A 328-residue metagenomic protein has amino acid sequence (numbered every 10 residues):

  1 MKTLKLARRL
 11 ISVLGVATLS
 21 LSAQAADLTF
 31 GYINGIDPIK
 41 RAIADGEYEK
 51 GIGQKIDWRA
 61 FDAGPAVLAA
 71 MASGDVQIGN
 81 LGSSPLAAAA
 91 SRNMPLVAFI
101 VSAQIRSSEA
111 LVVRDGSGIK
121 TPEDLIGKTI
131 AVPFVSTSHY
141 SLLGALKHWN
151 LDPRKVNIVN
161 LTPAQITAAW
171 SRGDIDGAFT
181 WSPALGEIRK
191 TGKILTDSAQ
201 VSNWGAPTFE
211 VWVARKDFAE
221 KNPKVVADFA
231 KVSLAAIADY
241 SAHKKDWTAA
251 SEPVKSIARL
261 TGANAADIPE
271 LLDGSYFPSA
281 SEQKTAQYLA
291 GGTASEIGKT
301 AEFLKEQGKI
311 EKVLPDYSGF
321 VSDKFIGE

Functional and structural regions predicted by a protein language model:
M1-I11: Bacterial N-terminal signal peptides that target proteins for export
S12-V13, A23: Cleavable N-terminal signal peptides
L19-A25: Sec/Tat signal peptide C-region and signal peptidase I cleavage site
A26-D152, N157-N160, D176-F179, S198: Short, glycine-/small- and polar/acidic-enriched structural segments that line small-molecule recognition paths
L68, V76-N80, I166-I194, R215: Ligand-binding pocket segment of bilobal, Venus flytrap-like solute-binding proteins
A103-V113, I194-A219, A230, Y317-G327: Periplasmic-binding protein-like
E220-K309: Secondary-structure end/capping motifs
E302, E306-E328: Hinge/cleft segment of the Venus flytrap/periplasmic-binding protein
